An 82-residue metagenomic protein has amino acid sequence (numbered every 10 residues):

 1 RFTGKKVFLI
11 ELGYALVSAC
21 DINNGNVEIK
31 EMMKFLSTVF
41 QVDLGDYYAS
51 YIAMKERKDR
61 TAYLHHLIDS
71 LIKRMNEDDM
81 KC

Functional and structural regions predicted by a protein language model:
R1-C82: C-terminal structured domains
